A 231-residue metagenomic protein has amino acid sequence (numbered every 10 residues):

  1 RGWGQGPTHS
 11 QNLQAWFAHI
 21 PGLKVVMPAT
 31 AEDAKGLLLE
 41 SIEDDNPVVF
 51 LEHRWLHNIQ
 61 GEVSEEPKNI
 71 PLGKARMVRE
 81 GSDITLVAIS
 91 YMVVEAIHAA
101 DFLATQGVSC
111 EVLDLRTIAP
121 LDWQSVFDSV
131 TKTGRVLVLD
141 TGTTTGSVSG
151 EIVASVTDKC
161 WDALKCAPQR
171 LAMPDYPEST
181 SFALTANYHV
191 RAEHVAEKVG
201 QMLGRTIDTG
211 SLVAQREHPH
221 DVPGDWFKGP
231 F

Functional and structural regions predicted by a protein language model:
R1-D44, S109, M173, E178: Conserved thiamine diphosphate
L39, N46, D101-T105: Charged, amphipathic alpha-helical interaction segments
I42-P47, I152-V156: Glycine- and acidic-residue-enriched helix-capping/beta->alpha junction motif
R54-F231: Thiamine diphosphate
